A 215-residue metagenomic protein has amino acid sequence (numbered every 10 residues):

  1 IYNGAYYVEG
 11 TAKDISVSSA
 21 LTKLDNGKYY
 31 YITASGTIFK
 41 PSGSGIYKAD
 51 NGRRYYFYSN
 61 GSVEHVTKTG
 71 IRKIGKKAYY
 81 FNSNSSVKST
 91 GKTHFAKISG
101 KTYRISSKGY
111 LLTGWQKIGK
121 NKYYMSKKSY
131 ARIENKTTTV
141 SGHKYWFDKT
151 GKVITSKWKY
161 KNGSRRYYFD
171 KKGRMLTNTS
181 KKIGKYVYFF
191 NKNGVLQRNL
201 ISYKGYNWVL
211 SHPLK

Functional and structural regions predicted by a protein language model:
I1-K215: Extracellular adhesion/carbohydrate-binding repeat motifs centered on closely spaced tryptophans
